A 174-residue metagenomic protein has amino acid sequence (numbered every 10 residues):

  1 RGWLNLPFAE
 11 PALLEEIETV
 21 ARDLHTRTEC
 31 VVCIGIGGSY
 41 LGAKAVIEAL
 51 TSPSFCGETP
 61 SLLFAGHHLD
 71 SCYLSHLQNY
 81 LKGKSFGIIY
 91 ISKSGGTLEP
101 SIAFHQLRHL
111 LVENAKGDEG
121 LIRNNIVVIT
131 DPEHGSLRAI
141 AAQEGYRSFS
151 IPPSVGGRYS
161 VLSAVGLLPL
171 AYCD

Functional and structural regions predicted by a protein language model:
R1-R22: Extended, charge-enriched "interface" segments that sit outside catalytic cores
R22-D174: Glycine-rich phosphate-binding loops that contact phosphosugars or nucleotide phosphates
